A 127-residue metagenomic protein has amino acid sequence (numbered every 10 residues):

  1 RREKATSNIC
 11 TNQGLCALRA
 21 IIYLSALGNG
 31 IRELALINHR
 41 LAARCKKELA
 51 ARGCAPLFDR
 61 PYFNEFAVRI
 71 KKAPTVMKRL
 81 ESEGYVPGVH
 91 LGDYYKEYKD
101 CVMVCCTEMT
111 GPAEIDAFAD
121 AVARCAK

Functional and structural regions predicted by a protein language model:
R1-R52, P56-D59: Active-site C-terminal subdomain of aminotransferase-like
K4, L15-C16, I22-N29, F63-N64 (+3 more regions): Short, glycine-/Ser/Thr-/acidic-enriched flexible segments
R44-R52, T75-Y85, A121-C125: Generic non-transmembrane alpha-helical segments
G53-P56, V86-G92: A short linear hydrophobic-aromatic micro-motif
C54-E83: Conserved PLP-binding catalytic core of the aspartate aminotransferase-like
R79-S82, D93-K127: PLP-dependent enzyme catalytic core of the Aspartate aminotransferase-like
